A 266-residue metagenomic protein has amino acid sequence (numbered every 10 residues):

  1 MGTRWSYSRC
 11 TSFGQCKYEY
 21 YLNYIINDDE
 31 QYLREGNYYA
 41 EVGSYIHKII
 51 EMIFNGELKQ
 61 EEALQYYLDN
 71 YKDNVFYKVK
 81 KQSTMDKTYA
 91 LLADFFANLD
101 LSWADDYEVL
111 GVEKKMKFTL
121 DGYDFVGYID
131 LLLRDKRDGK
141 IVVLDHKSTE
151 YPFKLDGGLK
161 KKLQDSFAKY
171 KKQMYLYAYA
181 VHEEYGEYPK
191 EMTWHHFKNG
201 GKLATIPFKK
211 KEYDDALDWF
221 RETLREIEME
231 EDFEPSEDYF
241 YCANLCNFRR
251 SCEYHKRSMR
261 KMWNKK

Functional and structural regions predicted by a protein language model:
M1-K266: RecB-family 4Fe-4S metal-dependent nuclease core
